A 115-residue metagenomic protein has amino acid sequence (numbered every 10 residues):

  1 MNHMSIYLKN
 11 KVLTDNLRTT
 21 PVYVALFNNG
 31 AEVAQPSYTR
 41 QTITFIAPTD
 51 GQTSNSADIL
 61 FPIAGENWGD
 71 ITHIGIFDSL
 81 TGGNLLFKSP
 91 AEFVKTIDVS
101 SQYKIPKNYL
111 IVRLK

Functional and structural regions predicted by a protein language model:
M1-I74, S79-K115: Small cysteine-rich, disulfide-bonded extracellular modules of the LU/uPAR three-finger superfamily and closely related
